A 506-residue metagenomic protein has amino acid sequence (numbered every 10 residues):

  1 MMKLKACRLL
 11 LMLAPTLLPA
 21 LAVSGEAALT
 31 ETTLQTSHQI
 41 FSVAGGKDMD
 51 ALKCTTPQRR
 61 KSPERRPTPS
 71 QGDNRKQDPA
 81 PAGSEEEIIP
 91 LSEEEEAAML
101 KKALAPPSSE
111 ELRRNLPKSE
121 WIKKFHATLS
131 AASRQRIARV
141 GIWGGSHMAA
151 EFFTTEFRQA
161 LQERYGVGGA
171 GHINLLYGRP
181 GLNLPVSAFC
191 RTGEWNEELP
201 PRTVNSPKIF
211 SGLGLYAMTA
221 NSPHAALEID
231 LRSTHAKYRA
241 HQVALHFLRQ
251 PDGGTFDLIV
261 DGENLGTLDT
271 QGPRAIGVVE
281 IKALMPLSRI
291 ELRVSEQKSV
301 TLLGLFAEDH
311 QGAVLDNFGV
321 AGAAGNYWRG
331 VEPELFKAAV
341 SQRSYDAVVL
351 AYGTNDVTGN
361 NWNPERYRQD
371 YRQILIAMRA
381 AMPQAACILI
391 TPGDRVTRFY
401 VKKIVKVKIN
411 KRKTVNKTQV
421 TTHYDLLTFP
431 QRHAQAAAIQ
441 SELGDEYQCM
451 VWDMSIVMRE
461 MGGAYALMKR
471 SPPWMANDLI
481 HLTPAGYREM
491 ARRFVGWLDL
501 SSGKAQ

Functional and structural regions predicted by a protein language model:
M1-D48: Sec-dependent N-terminal signal peptides
K5-R8, S24-A27, L116-G166, V357-T358: Conserved, well-structured beta-alpha core segment at the onset of a catalytic domain
D48-I142, E197-P200, N205, S211-A226: Membrane/wall-proximal cationic-aromatic binding patches
L116-S119, R134, A138, H147-E156 (+4 more regions): Soluble non-cytosolic domains of exported or imported proteins
R139, H147-R372, I376, A380 (+1 more regions): Conserved SGNH/GDSL esterase-like catalytic core that processes O-acyl groups on lipids and polysaccharides
D316, I388, M450-W452: Hydrophobic/aromatic beta-strand patches that form the interior of the parallel beta-sheet core in alpha/beta enzyme
P333, R395-Q506: Catalytic His-Asp segment of secreted/periplasmic serine-dependent ester chemistry enzymes
M382-C387: A short helix->loop->beta-strand "cap" motif at the edges of active sites that frequently abuts
